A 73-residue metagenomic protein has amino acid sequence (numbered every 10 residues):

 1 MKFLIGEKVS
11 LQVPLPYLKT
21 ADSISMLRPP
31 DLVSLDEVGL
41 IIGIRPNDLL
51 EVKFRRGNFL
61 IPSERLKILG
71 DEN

Functional and structural regions predicted by a protein language model:
M1-N73: Basic/aromatic-rich interaction segments and small domains that mediate binding to polyanionic partners
